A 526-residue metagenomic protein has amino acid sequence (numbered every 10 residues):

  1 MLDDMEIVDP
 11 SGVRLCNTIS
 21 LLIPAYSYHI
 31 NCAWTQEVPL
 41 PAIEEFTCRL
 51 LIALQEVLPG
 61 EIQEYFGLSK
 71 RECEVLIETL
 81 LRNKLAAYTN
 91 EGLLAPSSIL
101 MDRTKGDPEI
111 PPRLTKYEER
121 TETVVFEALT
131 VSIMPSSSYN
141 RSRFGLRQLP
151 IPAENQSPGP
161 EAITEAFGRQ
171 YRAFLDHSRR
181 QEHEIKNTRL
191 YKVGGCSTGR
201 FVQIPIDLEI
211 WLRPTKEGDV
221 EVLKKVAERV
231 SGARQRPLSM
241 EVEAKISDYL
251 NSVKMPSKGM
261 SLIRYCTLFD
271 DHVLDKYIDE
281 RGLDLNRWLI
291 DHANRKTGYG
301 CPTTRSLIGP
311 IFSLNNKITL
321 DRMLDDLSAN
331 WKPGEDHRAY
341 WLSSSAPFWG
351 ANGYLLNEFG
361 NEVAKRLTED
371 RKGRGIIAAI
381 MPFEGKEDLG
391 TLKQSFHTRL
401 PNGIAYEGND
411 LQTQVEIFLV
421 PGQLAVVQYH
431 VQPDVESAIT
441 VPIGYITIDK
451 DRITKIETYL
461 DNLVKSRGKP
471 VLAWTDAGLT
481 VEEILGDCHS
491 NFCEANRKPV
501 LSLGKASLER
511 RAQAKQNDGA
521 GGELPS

Functional and structural regions predicted by a protein language model:
M1-V8: Eukaryotic partner-binding/assembly regions in large regulatory complexes
C16-T47: Short alpha-helical segments that sit at the start of domains
H29-C32, L76-I77, G145-D336, W341 (+1 more regions): PLD/PLD-like phosphodiesterase catalytic module centered on the HKD motif
V38-F66: Short amphipathic alpha-helical interface segments
F66-R82: Short amphipathic alpha-helical interaction segments
L81-E91: A short, conserved structural fragment
G92-S98: Minor-groove-contacting beta-hairpin "wing" of winged helix-turn-helix DNA-binding domains
S98-I151: Short, amphipathic alpha-helical interaction segments positioned at domain boundaries
